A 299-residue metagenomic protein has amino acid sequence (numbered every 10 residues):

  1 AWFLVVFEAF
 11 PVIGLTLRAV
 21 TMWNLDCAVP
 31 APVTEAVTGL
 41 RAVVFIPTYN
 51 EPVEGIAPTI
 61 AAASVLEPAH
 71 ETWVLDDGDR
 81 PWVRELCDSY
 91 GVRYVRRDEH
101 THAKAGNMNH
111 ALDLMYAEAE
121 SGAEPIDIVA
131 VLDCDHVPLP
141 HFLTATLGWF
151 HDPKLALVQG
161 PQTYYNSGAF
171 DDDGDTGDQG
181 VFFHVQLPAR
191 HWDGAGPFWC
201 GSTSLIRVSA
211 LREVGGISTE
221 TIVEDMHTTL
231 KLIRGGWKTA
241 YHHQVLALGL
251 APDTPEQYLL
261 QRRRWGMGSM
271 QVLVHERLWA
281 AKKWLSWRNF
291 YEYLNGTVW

Functional and structural regions predicted by a protein language model:
A1-T38, W299: N-terminal membrane-anchoring/stem segments of glycan-assembly enzymes
T21, R96-I128, P140-I222, I233-R234 (+2 more regions): Long helical/loop segments within the catalytic core of UDP-sugar-dependent glycosyltransferases, especially the large
R41-V43, E71, H227: Cell-envelope/extracellular polymer assembly enzymes that use nucleotide-activated donors
T59-H70: Short, acidic, metal-binding catalytic loop of nucleotide-sugar glycosyltransferases
D76-V83, E99-T101: A conserved acidic beta->alpha catalytic loop
P81-D88, H141: Acidic helix N-cap motif at the loop->helix transition within catalytic regions of sugar-transfer enzymes
E220, T229-L248: Catalytic donor-sugar/metal-binding loop of nucleotide-sugar-dependent glycosyltransferases
